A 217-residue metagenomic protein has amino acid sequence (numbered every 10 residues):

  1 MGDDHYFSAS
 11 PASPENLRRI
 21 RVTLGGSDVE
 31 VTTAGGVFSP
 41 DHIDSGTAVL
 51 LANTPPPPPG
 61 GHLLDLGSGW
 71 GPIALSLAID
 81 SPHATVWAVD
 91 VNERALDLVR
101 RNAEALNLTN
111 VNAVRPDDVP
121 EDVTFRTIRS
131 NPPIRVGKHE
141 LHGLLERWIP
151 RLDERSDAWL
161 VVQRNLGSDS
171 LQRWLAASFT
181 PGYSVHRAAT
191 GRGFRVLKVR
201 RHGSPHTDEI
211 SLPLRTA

Functional and structural regions predicted by a protein language model:
M1-G25, G36, P40, A217: N-terminal auxiliary segments of SAM/dcSAM-dependent transferases
T33-A52: Conserved SAM-binding loop and adjacent beta-strand
G46-D122, T127-S130: Conserved SAM/SAH cofactor-binding pocket of Class I
I134-V136, E140, Q163-S168: Short "lid" loop at the C-terminus of a central beta-strand within the Rossmann-like core of SAM-dependent
H142-E154: A short glycine-rich, Lys/Arg-flanked "PGG" loop and its adjoining helix->strand segment in the class I
R155-Q163: Conserved beta-strand signature within the Rossmann-like core of class I S-adenosyl-L-methionine
Q163-T180: Conserved class I S-adenosyl-L-methionine
A189-A217: Core SAM-dependent methyltransferase catalytic element
